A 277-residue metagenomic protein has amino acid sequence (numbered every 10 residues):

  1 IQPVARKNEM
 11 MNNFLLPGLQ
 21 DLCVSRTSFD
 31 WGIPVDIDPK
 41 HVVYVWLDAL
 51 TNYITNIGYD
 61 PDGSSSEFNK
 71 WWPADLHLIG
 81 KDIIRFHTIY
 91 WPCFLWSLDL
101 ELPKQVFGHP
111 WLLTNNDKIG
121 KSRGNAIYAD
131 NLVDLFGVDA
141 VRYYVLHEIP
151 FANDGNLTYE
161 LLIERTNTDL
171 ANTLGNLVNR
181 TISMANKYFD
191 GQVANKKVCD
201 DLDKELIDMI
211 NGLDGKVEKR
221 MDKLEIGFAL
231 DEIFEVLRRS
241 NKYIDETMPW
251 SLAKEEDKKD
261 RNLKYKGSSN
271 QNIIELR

Functional and structural regions predicted by a protein language model:
I1-K187, A229-I233: Structured secondary-structure scaffolds
G120, I207-D208: Short helix-capping and inter-helix turn/linker motifs at the boundaries of alpha-helical repeat units
E148, L161-C199, M209-R277: Helix-rich, typically C-terminal accessory recognition domains appended to large enzymatic cores
